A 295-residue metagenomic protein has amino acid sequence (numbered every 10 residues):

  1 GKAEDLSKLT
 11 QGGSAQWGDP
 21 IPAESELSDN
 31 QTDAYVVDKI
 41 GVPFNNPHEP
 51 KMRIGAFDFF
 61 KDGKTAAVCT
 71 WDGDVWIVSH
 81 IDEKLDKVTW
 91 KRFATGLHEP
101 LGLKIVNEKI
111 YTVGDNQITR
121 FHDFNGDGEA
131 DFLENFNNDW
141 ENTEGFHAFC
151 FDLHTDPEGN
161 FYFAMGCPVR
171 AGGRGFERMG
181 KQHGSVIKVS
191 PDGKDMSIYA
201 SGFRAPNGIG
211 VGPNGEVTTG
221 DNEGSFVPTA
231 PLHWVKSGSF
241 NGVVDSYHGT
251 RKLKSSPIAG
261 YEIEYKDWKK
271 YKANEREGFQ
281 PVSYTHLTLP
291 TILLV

Functional and structural regions predicted by a protein language model:
Q31-N45, E83-G96, F124-T143, Q182-A205 (+1 more regions): Blade-edge beta-strand/turn elements of extracellular beta-propeller and related beta-sheet repeat scaffolds
G41-G73: Beta-strand-rich domains and repeat architectures in extracellular enzymes and scaffolds, especially beta-propellers
R53, E99, V106, F149 (+3 more regions): Beta-rich catalytic cores
K61-D62, I105-N107, T155-E158, G212-P213: Residue-level detector of Asp-centered blade-edge/turn motifs that repeat once per structural unit in beta-propeller
T65-C69, K109-T112, F161-A164, E216-G220: Conserved beta-propeller blade signature
F163-G180, S225, T229-A230, R276: Short, conserved, GDST-rich strand-edge loop motifs in beta-rich repeat architectures
T285-T291: Conserved small/polar residues in nucleotide/adenosyl-binding loops
